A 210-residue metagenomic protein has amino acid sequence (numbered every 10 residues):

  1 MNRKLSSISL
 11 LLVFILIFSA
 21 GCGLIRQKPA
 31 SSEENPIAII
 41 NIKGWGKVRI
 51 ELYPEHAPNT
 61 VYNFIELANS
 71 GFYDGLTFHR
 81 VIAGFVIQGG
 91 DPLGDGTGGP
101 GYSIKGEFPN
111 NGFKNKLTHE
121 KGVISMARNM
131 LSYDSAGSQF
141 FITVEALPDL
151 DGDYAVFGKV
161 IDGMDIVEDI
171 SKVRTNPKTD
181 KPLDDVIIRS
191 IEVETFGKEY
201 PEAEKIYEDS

Functional and structural regions predicted by a protein language model:
R3-S7, I15-S210: Cyclophilin-like peptidyl-prolyl cis-trans isomerases
